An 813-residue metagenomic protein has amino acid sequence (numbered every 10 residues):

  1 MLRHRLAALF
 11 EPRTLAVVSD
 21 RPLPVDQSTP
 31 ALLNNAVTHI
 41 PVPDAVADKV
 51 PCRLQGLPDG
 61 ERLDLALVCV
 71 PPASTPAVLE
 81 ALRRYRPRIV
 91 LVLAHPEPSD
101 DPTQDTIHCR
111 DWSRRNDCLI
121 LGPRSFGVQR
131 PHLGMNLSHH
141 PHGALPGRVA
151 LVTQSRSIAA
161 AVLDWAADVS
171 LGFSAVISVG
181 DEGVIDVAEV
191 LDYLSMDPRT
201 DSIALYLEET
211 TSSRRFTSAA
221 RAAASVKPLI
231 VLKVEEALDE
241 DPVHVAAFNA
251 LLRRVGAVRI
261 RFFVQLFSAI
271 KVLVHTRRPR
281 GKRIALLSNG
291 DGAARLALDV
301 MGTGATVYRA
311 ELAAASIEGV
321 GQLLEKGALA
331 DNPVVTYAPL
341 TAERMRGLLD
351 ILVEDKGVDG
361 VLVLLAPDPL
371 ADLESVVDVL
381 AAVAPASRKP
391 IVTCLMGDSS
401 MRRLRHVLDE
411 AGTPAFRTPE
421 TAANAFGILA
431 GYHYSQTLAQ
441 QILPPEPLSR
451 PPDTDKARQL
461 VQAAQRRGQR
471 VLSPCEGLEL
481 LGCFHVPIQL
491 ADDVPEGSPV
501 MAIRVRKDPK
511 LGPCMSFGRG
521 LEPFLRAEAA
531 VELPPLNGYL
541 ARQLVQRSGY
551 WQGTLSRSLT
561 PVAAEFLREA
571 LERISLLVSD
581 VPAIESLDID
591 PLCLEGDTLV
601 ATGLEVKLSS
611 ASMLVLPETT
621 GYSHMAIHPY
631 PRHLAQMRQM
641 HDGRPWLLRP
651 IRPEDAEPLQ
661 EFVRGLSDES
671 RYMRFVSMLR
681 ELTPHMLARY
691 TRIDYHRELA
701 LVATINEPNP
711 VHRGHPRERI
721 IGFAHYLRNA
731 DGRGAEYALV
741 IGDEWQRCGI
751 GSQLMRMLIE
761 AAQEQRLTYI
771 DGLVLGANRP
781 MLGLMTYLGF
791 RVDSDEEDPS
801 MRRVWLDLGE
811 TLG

Functional and structural regions predicted by a protein language model:
M1-G603: Catalytic-core regions of core metabolic enzymes, especially those transforming organic acids/acyl-group intermediates
L599-M613: Catalytic activation segment of kinase domains across protein kinase-like and atypical kinase folds
S610-G813: Long, contiguous binding/interaction regions
